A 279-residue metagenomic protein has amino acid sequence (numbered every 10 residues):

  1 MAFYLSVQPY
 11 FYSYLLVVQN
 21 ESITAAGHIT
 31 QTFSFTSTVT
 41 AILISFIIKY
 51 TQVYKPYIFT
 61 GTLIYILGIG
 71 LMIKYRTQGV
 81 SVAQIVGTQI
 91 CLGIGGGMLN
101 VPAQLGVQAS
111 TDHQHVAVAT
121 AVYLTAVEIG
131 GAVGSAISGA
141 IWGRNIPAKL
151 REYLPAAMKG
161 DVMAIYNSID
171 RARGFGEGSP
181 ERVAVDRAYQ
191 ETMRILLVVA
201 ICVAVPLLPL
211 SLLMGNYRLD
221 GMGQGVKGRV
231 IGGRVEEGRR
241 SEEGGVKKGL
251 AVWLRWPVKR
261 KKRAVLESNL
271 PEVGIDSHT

Functional and structural regions predicted by a protein language model:
M1-A2, F11, E21-A26, F35 (+2 more regions): C-terminal, well-structured subdomains that either form a transmembrane helix-short loop-helix hairpin in multi-pass
M1-V118: Transmembrane core module of solute transporters
I42, G70-I73, A132, A140 (+3 more regions): Membrane-embedded alpha-helical segments of multi-pass transporters/permeases
K49, T77-S81, G143-R151, G215-G223: Transmembrane helix-loop junctions in multipass membrane proteins, especially transporters and channels
V53-P56, A140-C202: A membrane-interface helix-boundary motif in multi-pass transporters
A83-G87, V122, R182-V185, Y189: Alpha-helical membrane-protein architecture signal
I85-A164, I195: Small-residue-rich alpha-helical segments with characteristic i,i+4
D170-T279: Transmembrane-helix exit segments and adjacent C-terminal regions of multi-pass membrane proteins
